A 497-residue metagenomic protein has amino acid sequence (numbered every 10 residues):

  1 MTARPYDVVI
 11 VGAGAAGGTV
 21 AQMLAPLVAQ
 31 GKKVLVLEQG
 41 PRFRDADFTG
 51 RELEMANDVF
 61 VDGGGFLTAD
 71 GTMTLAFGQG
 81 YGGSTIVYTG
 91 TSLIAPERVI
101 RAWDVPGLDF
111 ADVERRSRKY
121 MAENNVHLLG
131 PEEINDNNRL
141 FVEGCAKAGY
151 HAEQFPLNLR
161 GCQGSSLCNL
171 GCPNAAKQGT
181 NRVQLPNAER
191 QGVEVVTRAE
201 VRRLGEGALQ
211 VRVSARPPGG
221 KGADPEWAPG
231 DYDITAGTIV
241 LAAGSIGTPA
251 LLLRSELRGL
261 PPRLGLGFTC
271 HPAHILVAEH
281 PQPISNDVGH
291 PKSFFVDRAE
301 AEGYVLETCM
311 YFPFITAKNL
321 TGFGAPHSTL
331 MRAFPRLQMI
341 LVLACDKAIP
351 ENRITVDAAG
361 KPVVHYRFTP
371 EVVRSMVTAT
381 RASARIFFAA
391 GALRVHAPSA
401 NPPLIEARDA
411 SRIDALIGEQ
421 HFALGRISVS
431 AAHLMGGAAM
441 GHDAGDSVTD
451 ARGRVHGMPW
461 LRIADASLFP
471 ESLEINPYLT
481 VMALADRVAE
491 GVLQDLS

Functional and structural regions predicted by a protein language model:
M1-A102, L260-Q282, N286-P291, R487: N-terminal glycine-rich phosphate/pyrophosphate-binding loop and immediately adjacent elements
P26, K33, G40-D45, R190 (+6 more regions): Glycine-rich loop(s) and the adjacent beta-strand/alpha-helix scaffold that form part
F60-F77, P229-A236, P291-A299, E419-G425 (+1 more regions): Short, hydrophobic/aliphatic alpha-helical segments
Y81, T85-G164, R367, E371: Rossmann-like flavin
Y88, P106, P261-F387, A423 (+3 more regions): FAD cofactor-binding and catalytic pocket of flavoenzymes
L129-N137, N169-N187, V196-R198: Short beta-strand to alpha-helix junction loop
F155, G161-G164, C168, L393-E471: A glycine-rich dinucleotide-binding beta-alpha-beta segment and adjacent secondary-structure elements that constitute
E471-E490: A conserved FAD-binding loop/helix module that cradles the flavin
